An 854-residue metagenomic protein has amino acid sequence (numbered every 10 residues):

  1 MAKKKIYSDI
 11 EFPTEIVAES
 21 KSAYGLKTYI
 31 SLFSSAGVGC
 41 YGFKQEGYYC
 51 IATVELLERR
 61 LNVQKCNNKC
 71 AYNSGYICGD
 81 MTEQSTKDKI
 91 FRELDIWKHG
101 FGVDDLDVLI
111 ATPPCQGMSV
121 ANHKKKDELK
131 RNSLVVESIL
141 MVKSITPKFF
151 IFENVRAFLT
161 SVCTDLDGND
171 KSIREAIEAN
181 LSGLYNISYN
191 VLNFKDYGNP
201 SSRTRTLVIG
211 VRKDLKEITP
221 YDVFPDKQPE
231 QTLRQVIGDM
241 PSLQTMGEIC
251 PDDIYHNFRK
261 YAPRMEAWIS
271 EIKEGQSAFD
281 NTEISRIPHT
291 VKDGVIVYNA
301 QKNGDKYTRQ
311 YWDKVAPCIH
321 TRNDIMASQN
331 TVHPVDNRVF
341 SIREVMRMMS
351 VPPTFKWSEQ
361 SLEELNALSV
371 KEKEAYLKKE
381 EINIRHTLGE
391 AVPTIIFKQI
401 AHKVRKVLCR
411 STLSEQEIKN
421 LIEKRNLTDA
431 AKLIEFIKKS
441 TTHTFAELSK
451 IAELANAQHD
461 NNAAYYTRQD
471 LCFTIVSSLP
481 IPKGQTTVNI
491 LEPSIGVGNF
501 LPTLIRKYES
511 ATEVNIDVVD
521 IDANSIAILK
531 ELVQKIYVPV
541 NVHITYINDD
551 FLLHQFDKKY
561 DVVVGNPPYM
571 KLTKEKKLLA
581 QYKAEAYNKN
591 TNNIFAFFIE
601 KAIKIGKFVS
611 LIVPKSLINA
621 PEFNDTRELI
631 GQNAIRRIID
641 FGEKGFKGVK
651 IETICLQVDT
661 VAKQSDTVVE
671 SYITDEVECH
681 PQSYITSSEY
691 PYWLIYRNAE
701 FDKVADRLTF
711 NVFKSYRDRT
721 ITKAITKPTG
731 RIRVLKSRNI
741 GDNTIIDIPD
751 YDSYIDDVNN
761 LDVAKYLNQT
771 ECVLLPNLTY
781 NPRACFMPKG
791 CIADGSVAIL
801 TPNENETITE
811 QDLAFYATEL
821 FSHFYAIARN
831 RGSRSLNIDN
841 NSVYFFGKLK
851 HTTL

Functional and structural regions predicted by a protein language model:
M1-A23, A375-E380, R385-T387, A391-K406 (+5 more regions): Class I S-adenosyl-L-methionine
Y7-I145, R156-T160, T164-D170, I547 (+1 more regions): Core alpha/beta nucleotide-donor-binding catalytic domains of modification enzymes
S35, K432, H443-T444, V677-T720 (+1 more regions): Non-catalytic DNA-recognition/assembly elements of restriction-modification systems
C50-I51, V514-D517: Short beta-strand element of Class I
K65-S74, L529-N541: Short, conserved SAM-binding/catalytic segment of Class I S-adenosyl-L-methionine-dependent methyltransferases
I90-L106, C115-K306, A620-D702, T722: Class I S-adenosyl-L-methionine
R174, E178, S188-N190, D196-G210 (+6 more regions): Signature of N6-adenine DNA methyltransferases within the class I
R259-L413, K727-L854: C-terminal target-recognition/interaction regions appended to catalytic cores
